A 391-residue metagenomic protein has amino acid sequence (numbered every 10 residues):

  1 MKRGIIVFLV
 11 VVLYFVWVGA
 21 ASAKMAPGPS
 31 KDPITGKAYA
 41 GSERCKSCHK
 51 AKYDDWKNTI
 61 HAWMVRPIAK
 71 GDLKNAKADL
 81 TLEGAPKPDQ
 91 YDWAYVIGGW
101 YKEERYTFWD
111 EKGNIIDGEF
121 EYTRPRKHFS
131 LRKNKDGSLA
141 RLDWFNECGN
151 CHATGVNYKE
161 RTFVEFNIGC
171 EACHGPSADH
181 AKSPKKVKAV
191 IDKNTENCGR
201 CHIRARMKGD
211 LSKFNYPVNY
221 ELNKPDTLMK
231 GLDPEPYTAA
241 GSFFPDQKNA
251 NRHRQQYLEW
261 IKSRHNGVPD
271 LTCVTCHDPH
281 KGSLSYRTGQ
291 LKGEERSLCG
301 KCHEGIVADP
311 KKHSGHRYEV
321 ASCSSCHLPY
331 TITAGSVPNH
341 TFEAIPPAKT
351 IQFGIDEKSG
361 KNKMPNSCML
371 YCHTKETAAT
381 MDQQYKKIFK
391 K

Functional and structural regions predicted by a protein language model:
M1-G4, V10: Positively charged n-region of N-terminal signal peptides that target proteins for export
F8-V16: Bacterial N-terminal signal peptides
W17-S22: Sec/Tat signal peptide C-region and signal peptidase I cleavage site
K24-S30, A51-R124, R132, K159-A172 (+2 more regions): Primarily the internal scaffold of c-type cytochrome electron-transfer domains, especially repeated/multiheme c-type
D32-S47: Local sequence-structure signature of Cys/Sec-based thiol-disulfide redox active-site neighborhoods
E121-F145: A short, surface-exposed interaction/processing loop segment used at functional sites
F145-C148, A153: A gly/proline- and charged-residue-enriched helix-loop-helix capping module
H152-G155, H373: C-terminal substrate/ligand-recognition segments
